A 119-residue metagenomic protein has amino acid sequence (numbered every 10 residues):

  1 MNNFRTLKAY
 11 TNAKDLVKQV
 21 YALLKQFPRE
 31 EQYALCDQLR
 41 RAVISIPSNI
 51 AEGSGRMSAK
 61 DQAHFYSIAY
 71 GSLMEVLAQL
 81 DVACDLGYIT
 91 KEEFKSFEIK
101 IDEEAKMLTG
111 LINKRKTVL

Functional and structural regions predicted by a protein language model:
M1-L119: Short, C-terminally biased terminal segments at protein or domain edges
